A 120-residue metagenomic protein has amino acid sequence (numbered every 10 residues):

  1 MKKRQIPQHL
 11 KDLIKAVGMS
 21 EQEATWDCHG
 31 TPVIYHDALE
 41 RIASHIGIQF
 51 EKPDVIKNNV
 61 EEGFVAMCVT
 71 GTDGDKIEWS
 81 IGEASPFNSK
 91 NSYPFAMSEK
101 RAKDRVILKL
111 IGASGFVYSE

Functional and structural regions predicted by a protein language model:
M1-E120: Polyanion-binding surfaces on beta-sheet-dominated domains and ring/shell assemblies
